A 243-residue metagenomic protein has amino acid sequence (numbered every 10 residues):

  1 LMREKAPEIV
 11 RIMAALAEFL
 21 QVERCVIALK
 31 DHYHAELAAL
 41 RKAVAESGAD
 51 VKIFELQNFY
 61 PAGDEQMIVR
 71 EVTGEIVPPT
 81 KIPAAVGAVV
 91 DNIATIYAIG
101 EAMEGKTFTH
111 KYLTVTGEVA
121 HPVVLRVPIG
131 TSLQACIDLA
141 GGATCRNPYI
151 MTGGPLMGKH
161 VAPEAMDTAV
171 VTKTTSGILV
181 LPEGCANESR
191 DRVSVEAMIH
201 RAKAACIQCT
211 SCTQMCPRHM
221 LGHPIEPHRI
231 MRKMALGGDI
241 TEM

Functional and structural regions predicted by a protein language model:
R3-F19: Histidine-anchored nucleotide/phosphate-binding helix
E8-I12, A98, R201: Well-ordered alpha-helical segments embedded in enzymatic catalytic cores
E23-L133, L139-R146, G154: Hydrophobic alpha-helical positions that pack around
K30-H32, P148-A169: Short acidic beta-strand-loop surface patches of small beta-rich interaction domains
Y60-V90, P163-S194: Active-site loop ensemble at the mouth of alpha/beta enzyme cores that anchors a bound cofactor
R146-T152, T175-V180, L236: Beta-strand/loop-dominated core regions that host nucleotide or nucleotide-derived cofactor-binding catalytic loops
L181-K203, S211-T213, R218-M243: Ferredoxin-type iron-sulfur electron-transfer modules in oxidoreductases and energy-metabolism complexes
